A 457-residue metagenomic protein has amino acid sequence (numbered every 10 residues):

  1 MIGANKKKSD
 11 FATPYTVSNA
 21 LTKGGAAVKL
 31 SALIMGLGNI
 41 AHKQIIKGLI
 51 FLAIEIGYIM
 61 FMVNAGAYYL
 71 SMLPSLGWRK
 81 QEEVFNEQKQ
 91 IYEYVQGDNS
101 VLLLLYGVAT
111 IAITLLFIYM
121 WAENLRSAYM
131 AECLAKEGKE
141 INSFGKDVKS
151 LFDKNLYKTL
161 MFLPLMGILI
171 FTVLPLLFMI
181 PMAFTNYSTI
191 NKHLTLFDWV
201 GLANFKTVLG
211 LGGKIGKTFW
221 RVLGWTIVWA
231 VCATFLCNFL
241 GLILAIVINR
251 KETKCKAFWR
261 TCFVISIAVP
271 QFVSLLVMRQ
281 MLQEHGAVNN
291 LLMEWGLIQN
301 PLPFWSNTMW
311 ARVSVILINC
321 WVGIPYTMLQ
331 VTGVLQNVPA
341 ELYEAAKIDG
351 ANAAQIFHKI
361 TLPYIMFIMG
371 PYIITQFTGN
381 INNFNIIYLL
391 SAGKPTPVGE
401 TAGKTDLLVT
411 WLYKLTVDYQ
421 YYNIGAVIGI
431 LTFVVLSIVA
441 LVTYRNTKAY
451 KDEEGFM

Functional and structural regions predicted by a protein language model:
I2-V17, G25-A27, L33-A41, I45-G48 (+5 more regions): N-terminal signal-anchor/first transmembrane alpha helix
K29-L33, Q376-G379: Solvent-exposed, well-ordered amphipathic alpha-helical segments that flank/support binding or catalytic loops
K43, A65-Q81, A112: Transmembrane-helix bundle segments that line or gate the permeation/cavity pathway in multi-pass membrane proteins
I45, M60, N64, V84-I91: N-terminal intrinsically disordered, low-complexity segments enriched in Ser/Pro/Thr/Gly
A65-L73, L125-A128, L156-M457: A structural signal for multi-pass alpha-helical bundles of membrane permease subunits that mediate small-molecule
L76-W78, Q88-E93, E140, F144 (+1 more regions): Helix-loop-helix
Q81-I113, G210-G224, L302-T308, D418-Y419: Membrane-interface segments at the starts/ends of alpha-helical transmembrane spans
